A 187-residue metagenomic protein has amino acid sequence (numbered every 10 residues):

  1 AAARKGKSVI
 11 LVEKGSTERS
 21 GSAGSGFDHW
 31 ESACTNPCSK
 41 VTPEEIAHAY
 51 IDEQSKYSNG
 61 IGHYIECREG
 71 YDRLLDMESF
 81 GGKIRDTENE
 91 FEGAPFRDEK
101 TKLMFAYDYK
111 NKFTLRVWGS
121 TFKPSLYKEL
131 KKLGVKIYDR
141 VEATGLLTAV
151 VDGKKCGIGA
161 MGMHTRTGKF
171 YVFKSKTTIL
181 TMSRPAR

Functional and structural regions predicted by a protein language model:
A1, G21-S22, T178: Hydrophobic/aromatic ligand-binding patch that stacks against planar heteroaromatic rings of cofactors or nucleotides
A1, M182, R187: Short glycine/serine/threonine-rich phosphate/pyrophosphate-binding segments that cradle anionic phosphate groups
A1-L11: N-terminal Rossmann-like FAD-binding beta1-loop-alpha1 element of flavoenzymes
G6, F27, S175-K176: Short, well-ordered alpha-helix to beta-strand connector turns
S8-I10, V135-K136, T177-T178: Beta-sheet entry/capping signal
V12, V172-S183: Short hydrophobic core segments
K14-I158, G162-K169, P185-R187: Conserved N-terminal/central alpha/beta ligand/cofactor-binding core
